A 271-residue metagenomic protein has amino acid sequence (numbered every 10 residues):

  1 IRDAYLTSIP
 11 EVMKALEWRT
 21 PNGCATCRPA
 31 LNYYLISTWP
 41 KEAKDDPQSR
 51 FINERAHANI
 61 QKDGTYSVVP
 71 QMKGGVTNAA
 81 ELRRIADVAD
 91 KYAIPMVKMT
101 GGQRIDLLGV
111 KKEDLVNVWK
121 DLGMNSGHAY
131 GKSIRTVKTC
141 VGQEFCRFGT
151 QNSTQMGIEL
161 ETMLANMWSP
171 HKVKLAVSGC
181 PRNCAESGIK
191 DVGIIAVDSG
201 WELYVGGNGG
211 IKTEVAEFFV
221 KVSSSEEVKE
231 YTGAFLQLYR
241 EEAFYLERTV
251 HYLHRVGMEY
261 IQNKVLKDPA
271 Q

Functional and structural regions predicted by a protein language model:
I1-P29: Compact, charge-rich alpha-helical regulatory domains located at protein termini
R19-E42, D46, E113-V118, H254-Q271: Terminal amphipathic helices with adjacent charged low-complexity linkers/tails
G23-T26, A43-P47, I94-G101, K132-S133 (+2 more regions): Flexible, glycine/charged-enriched surface loops at secondary-structure junctions
C24-C27, C140, C180, F235: Short cysteine clusters
L31-N32, C140, K174-R182, T249-Y260: A glycine-rich phosphate-binding loop feature that marks nucleotide/adenosyl-phosphate handling sites
P47-N78: N-terminal basic/disordered segments at the start of proteins
Y66-D198: Small-residue-enriched alpha-helical segments and adjacent helix-cap loops that form tight helix-helix packing
G179, N183, G188-R248: Mobile "lid/hinge" segments at catalytic clefts and subdomain interfaces of large enzymes
